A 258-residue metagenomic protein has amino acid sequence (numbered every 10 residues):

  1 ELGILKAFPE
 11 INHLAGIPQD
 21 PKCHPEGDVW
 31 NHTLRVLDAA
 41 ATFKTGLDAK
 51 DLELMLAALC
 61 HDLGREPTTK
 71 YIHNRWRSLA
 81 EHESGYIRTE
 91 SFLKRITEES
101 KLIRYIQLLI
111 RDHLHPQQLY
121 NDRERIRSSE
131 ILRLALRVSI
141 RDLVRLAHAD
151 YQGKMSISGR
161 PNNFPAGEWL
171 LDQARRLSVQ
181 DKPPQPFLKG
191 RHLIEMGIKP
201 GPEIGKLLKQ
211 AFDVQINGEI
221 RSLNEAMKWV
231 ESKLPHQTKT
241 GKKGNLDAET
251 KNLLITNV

Functional and structural regions predicted by a protein language model:
G3-E10: Proline-centered turn/helix-capping motifs that create local helix->coil transitions or kinks
E10-L37, E66-R75: Active-site flanking loop/helix segments enriched in acidic
E10-Q19, I106-L108, E203-V214: Short linear loop/turn motifs
K22, L114-S129, F212-A226: Short amphipathic alpha-helical segments at helix boundaries and their inter-helical linkers
D28, A39-P165: Divalent metal-dependent catalytic cores for phosphoryl transfer on phosphate-bearing substrates
L34-L37, E83-I87, P186-R191: A generic alpha-helix surface/boundary motif
L47, D51, S91-K94, G153-V258: Charged substrate- and nucleic-acid-binding regions of tRNA-handling and nucleotidyl-transfer enzymes, centered on
